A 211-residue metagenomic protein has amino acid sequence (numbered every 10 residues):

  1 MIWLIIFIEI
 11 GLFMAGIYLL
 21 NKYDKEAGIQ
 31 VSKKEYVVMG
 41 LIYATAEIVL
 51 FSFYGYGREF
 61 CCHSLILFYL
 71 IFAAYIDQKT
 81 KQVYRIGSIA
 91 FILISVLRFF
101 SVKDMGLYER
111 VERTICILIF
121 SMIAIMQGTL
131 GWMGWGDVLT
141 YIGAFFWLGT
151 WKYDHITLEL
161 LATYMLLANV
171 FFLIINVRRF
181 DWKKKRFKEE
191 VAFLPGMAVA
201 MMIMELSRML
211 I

Functional and structural regions predicted by a protein language model:
M1-I211: A membrane-topology feature that recognizes alpha-helical transmembrane segments and their immediate juxtamembrane
